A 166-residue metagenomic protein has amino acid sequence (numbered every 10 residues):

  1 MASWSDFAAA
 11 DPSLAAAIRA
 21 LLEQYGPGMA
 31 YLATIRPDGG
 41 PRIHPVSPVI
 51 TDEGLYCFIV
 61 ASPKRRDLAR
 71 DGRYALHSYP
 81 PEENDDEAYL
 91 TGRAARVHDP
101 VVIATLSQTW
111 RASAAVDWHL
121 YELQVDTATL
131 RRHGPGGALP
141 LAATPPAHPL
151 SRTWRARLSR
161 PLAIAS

Functional and structural regions predicted by a protein language model:
M1-S13, N84-S166: Charged, gly/pro-rich active-site loop segments
A2-A30: Short, basic/aromatic recognition patches
L22-R36, Y74-H77: A short, Trp-centered hydrophobic/proline-enriched beta-strand micro-motif
T34, I59-V60, S78, V125 (+1 more regions): Residue-level recognition of conserved beta-strand positions in structured domain cores
P45, D52-E53, V125-T127: Residue-level signal for tight coil/turn positions that link beta-strands
P48-E83: A short mixed-secondary-structure module that forms the rim of ligand-binding clefts
